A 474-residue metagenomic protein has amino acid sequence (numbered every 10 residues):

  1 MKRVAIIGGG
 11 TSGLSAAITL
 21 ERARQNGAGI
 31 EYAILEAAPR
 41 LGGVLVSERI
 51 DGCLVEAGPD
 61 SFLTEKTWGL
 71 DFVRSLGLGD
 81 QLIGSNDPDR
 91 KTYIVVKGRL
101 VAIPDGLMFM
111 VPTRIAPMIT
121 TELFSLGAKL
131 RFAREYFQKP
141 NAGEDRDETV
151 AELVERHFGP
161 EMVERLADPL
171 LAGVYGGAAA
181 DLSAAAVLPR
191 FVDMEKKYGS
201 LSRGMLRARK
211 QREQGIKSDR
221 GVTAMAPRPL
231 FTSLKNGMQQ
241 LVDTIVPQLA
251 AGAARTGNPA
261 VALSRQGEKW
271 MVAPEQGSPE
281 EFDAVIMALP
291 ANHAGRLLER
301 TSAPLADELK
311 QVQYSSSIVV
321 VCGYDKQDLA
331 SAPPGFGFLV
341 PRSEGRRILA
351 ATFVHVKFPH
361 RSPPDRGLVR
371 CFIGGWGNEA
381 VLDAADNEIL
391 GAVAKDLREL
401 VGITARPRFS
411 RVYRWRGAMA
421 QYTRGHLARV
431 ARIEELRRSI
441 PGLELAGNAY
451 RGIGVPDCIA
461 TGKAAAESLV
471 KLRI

Functional and structural regions predicted by a protein language model:
M1-S12: Beta1/beta-strand and adjacent pyrophosphate-binding region of the FAD-binding site in flavoprotein oxidoreductases
S12, R40, N292: Conserved Rossmann-like nucleotide-cofactor binding loop
E21-I50: Glycine-rich FAD pyrophosphate-binding loop
D51-P140: Dinucleotide-binding Rossmann-like beta1-alpha1 core, especially the glycine-rich loop that anchors the ADP
E65, R156-H157, G173, A288-L289 (+1 more regions): Short, well-ordered coil/turn residues at beta-beta hairpins and beta-strand->alpha-helix junctions within
P88-K91, V111, I115, A128-A262 (+1 more regions): Active-site/ligand-binding neighborhood in enzyme catalytic cores
P104-G106, K269, A332-G335, L349-I474: Conserved flavin/dinucleotide-binding core of flavoenzymes
T256-V369, G374-N387, K395, E399-L400: Mid-domain catalytic core of redox enzymes that form a hydrophobic substrate pocket/lid adjacent to a catalytic redox
